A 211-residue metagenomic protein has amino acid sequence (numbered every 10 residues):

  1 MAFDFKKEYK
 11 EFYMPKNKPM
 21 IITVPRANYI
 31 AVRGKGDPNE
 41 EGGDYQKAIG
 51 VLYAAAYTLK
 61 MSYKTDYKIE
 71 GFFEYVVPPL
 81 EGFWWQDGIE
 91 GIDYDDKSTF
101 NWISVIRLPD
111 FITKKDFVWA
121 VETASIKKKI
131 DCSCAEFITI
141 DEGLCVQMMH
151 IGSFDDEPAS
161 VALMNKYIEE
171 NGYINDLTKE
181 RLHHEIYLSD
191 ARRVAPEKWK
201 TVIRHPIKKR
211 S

Functional and structural regions predicted by a protein language model:
M1-S211: A solvent-exposed interaction/effector surface
